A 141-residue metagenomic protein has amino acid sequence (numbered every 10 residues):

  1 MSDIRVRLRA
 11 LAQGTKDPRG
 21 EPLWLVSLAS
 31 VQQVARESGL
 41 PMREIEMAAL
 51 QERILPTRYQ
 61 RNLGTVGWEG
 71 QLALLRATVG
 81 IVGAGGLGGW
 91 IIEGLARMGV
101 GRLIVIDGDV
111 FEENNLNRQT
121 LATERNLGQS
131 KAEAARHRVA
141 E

Functional and structural regions predicted by a protein language model:
M1-E141: Adenine nucleotide-associated cytosolic modules
